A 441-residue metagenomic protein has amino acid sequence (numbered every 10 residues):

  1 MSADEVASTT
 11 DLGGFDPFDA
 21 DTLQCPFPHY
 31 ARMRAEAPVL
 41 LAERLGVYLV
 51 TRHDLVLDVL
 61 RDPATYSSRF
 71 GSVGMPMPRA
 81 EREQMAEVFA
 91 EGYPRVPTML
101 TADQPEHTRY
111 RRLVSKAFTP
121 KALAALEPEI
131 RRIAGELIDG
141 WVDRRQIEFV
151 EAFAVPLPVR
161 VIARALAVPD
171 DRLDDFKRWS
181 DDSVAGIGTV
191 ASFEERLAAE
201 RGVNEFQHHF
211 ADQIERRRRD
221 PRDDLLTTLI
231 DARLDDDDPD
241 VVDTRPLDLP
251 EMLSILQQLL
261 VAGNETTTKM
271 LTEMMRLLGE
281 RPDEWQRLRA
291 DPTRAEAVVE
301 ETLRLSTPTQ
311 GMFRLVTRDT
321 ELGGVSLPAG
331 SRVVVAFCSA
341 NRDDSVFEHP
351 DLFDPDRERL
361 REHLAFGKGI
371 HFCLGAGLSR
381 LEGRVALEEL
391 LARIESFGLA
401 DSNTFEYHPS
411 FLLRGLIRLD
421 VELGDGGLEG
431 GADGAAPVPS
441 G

Functional and structural regions predicted by a protein language model:
M1-G441: Cytochrome P450
